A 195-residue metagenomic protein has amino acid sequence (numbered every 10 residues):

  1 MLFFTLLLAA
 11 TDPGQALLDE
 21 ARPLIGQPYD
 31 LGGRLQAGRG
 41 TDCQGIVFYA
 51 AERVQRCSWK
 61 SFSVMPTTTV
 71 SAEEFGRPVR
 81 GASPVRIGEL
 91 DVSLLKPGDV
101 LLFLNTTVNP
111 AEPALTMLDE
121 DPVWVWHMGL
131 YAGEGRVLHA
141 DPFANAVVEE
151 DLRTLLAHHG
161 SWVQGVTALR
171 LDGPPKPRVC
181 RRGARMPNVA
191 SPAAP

Functional and structural regions predicted by a protein language model:
L6-A72, G81-V85, K96-P97, F103-V125 (+3 more regions): N-terminal capping segments
E73-V79, H158-H159: Short, solvent-exposed helix-to-loop capping segments enriched in aromatics
F75, G88-D91: Short, conserved secondary-structure segments in the cores of folded domains
L95, A132-G135: Short, solvent-exposed coil/turn segments at beta-strand boundaries
V125-Y131: A conserved glycine-rich beta-strand in the N-terminal activation segment of trypsin-fold
A132-G133, V166-P177: Short beta-strand-to-coil "C-cap" segments at the C-terminal boundary of structured domains/repeats, marking
R136-L138, P142-T167: Active-site signature of cysteine proteases
